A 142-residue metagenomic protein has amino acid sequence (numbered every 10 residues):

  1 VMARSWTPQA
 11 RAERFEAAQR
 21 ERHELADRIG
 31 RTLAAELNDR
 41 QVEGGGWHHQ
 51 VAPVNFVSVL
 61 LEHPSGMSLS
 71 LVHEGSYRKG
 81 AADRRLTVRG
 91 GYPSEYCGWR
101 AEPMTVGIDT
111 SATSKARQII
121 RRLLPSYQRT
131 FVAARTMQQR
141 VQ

Functional and structural regions predicted by a protein language model:
V1-R11, G44-Q118: Intrinsically disordered, low-complexity regulatory segments enriched in Ser/Thr/Pro and charged residues
M2-H63, T130-Q142: Negatively charged, low-complexity tracts enriched in Asp/Glu with abundant Ser/Thr
Y127: Glycine-rich and polybasic anion-binding loops at the starts of cofactor/ligand-binding domains
